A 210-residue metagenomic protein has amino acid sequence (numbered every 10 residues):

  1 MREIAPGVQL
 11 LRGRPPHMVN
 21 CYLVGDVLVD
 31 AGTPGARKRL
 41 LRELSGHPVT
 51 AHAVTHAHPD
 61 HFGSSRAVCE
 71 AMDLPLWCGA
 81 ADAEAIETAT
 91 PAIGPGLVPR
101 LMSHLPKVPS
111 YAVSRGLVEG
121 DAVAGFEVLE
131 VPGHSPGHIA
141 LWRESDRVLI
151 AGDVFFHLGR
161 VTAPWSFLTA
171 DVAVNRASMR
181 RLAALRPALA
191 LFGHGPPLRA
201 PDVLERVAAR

Functional and structural regions predicted by a protein language model:
M1-H47, A140-G152: Conserved beta-strand hairpin/beta-sheet module of binuclear metal-dependent hydrolase folds, prominently
G7, V24, D30, L40 (+9 more regions): Divalent metal-coordination and catalytic microenvironments
P16, D60, R199: Glycine-/small-residue-rich active-site loops that bind phosphorylated ligands and cofactors
N20, A36, S64, D202-V203: Residues at alpha-helix caps and immediate loop-helix transition turns in enzyme cores, especially N- and C-cap
L28, P34-G35, E127-P132, P136-R206: Metallo-beta-lactamase
K38-E119: Active-site HxH/HxHxD metal-binding segment of metal-dependent hydrolases
